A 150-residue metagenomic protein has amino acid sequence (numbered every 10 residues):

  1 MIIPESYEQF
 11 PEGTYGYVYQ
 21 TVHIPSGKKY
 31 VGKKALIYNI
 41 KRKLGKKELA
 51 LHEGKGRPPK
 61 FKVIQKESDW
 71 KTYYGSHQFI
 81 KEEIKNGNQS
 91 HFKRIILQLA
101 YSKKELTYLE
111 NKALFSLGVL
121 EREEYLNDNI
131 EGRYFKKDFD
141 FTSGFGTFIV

Functional and structural regions predicted by a protein language model:
M1-V150: Structure-specific nucleic-acid interaction/processing domains
